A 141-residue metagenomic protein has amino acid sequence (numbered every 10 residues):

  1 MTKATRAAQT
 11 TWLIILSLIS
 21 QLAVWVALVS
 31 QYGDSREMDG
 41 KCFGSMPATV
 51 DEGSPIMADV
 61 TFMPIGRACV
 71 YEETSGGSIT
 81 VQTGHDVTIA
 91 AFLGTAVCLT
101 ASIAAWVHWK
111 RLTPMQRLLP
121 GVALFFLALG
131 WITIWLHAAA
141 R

Functional and structural regions predicted by a protein language model:
M1-D34, G121-H137: Hydrophobic secretory-pathway targeting helix
T2-Q9, I79-D86, M115: Membrane-interfacial loop-to-transmembrane-helix junctions in polytopic alpha-helical membrane proteins
I19, A23, A90-H108: Selective detector of the "anchor" transmembrane alpha-helix that sits immediately C-terminal
Q21-M57: Membrane-helix exit/juxtamembrane interface segments
C42-M46, I56-E73: Cytosol/matrix-facing amphipathic helices and coiled-coil assembly/linker segments of eukaryotic membrane proteins
T49-V60, S75-T83: Extracellular/mature segments of secreted proteins
P64-A96: Individual transmembrane alpha-helix segments
C98-R141: Juxtamembrane interface at the cytosolic side of transmembrane helices
